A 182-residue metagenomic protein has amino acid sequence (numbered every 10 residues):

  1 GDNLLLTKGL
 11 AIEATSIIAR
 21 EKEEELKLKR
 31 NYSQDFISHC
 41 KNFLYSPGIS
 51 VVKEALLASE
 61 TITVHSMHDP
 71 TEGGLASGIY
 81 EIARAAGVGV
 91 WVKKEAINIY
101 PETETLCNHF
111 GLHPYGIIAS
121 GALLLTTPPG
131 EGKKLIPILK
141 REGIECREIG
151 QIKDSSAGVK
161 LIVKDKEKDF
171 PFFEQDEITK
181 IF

Functional and structural regions predicted by a protein language model:
D2-S46: Phosphate/diphosphate-binding glycine-rich loops and adjacent basic-rich segments that engage nucleotide
L5-G9, I118, T126, G150: Short beta-strand segments
N42-A119: Active-site-proximal betaalpha loop/short-helix elements that scaffold phosphoryl/nucleotidyl transfer chemistry
E54, K134-L139: Hydrophobic side chains in well-ordered alpha-helices
G87, S120-A122, I144, S156: Active-site lining segments that contact anionic ligands and/or coordinate catalytic metals
T127-G132: Helix N-cap motif at beta-to-alpha junctions
R141-F182: Acidic, Ser/Thr/Pro-rich beta/coil linker or hinge segments at domain junctions
